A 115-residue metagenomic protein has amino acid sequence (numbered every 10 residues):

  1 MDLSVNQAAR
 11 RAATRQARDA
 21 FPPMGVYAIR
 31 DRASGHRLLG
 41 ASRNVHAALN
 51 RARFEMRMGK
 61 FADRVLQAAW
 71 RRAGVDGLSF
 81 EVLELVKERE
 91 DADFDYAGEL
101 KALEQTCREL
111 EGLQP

Functional and structural regions predicted by a protein language model:
D2-L39, R43-P115: Structure-specific nucleic-acid interaction/processing domains
